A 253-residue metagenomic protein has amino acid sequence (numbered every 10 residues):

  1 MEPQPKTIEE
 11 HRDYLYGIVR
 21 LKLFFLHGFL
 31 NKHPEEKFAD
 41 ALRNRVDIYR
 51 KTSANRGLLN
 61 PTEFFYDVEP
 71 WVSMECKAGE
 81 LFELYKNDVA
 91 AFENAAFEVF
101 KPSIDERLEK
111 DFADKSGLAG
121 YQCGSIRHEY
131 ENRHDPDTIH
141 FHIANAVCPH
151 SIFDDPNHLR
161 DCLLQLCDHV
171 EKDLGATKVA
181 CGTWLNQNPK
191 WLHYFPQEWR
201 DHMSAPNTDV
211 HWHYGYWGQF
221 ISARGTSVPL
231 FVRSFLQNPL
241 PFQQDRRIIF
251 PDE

Functional and structural regions predicted by a protein language model:
M1-D154, H169-K178, N186-E253: Non-catalytic substrate-recognition and accessory regions of acyl/acetyltransferase enzymes
D154, H158-Q165: Conserved acetyl-CoA pyrophosphate-binding loop and the N-cap/start of the following alpha-helix in GNAT-like
